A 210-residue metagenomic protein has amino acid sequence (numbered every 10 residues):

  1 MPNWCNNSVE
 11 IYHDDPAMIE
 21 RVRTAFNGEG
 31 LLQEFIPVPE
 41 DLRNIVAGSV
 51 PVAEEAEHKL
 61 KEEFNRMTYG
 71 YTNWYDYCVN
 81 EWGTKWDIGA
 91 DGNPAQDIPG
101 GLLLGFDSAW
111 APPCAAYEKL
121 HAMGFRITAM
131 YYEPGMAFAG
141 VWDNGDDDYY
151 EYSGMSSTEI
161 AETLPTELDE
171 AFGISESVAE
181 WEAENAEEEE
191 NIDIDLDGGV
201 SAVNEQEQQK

Functional and structural regions predicted by a protein language model:
M1-Q209: Long, contiguous binding/interaction regions
